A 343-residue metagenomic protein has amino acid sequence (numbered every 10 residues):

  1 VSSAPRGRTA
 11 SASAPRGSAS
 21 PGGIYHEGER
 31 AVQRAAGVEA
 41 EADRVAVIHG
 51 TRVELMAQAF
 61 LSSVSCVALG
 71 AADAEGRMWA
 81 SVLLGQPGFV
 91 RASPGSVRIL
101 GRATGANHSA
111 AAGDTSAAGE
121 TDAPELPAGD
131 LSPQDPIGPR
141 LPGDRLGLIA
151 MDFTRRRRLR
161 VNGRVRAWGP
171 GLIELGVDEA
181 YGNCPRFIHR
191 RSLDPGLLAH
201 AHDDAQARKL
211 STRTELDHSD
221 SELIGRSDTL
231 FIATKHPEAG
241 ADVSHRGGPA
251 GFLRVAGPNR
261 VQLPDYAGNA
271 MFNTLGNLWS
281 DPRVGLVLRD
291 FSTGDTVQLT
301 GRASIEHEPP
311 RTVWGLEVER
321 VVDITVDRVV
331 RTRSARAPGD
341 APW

Functional and structural regions predicted by a protein language model:
V1-W343: Binding-site signature for planar aromatic cofactors or substrates
